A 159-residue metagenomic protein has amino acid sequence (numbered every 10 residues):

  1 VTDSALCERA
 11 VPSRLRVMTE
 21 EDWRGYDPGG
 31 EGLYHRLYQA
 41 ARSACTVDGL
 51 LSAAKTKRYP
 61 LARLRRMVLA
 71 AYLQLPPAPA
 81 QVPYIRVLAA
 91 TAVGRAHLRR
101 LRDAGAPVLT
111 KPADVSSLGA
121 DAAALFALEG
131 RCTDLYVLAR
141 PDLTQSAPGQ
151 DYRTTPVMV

Functional and structural regions predicted by a protein language model:
V1-V159: Non-catalytic terminal extensions that flank enzyme cores
